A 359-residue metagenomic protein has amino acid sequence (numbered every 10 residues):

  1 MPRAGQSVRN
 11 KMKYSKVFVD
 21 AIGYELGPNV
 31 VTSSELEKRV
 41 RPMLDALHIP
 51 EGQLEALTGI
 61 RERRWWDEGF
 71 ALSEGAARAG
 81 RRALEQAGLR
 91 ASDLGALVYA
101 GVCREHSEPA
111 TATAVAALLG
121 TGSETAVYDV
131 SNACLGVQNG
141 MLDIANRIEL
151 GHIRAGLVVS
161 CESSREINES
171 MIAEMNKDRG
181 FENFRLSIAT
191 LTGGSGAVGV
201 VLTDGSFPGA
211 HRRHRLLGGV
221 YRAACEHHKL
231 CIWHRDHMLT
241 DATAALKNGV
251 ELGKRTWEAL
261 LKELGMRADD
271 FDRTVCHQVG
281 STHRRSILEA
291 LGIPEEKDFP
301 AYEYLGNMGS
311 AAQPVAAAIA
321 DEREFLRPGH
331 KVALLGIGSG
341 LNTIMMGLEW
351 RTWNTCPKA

Functional and structural regions predicted by a protein language model:
G5-G69, R179-K247, I337, M346-A359: Condensing-enzyme catalytic core mediating Claisen C-C bond formation in acyl metabolism
V19, W66-N132, M266-R284: Conserved beta-ketoacyl condensing-enzyme motif
A21-G23, A100, S131, G156-E162 (+2 more regions): Short beta-strand segments
L36-P42, A110-G122, R147-L150, M171-F181 (+3 more regions): A glycine- and small-aliphatic-rich helix-loop capping segment at beta-alpha/alpha-beta transitions that lines
I60-R61, D93-V98, L119-V130, K177-R185 (+2 more regions): Glycine/charged-rich beta-loop-alpha catalytic/anionic-binding loops adjacent to active sites
S73, A77, C103-E105, G122 (+5 more regions): Claisen-condensing/thiolase-fold acyl-transfer catalytic domains that form or cleave C-C bonds in fatty acid
H152-M171, A224-H228: Acyl-CoA/ACP chain-elongation machinery
L230-T274: Oxyanion-binding "anion nests"
